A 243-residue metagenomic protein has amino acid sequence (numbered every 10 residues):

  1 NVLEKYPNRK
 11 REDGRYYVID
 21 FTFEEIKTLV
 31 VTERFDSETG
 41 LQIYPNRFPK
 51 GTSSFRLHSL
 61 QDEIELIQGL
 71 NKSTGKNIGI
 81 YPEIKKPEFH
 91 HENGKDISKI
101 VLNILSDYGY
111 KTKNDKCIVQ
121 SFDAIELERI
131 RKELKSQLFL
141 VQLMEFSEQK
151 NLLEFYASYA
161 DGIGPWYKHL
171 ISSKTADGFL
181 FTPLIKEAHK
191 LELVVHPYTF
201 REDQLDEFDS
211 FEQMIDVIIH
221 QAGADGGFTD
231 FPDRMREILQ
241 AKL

Functional and structural regions predicted by a protein language model:
N1-E128, K132-L138, S158-A160, P165-L170 (+1 more regions): Metal-dependent phosphodiesterase/phospholipase catalytic core, i.e., the His/Asp/Glu-rich active-site region
H91, E133, Q137-L243: C-terminal active-site rim and adjoining tail of enzyme catalytic domains
